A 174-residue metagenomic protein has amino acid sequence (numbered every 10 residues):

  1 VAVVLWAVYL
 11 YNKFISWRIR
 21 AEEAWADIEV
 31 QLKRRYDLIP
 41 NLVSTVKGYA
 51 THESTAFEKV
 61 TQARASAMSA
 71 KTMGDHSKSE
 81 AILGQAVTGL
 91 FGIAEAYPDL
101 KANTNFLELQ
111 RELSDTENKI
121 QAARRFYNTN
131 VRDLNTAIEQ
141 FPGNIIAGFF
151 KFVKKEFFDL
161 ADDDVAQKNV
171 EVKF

Functional and structural regions predicted by a protein language model:
V1-F174: A helix-centric hydrophobic-segment signal that preferentially recognizes long, alpha-helical stretches used
